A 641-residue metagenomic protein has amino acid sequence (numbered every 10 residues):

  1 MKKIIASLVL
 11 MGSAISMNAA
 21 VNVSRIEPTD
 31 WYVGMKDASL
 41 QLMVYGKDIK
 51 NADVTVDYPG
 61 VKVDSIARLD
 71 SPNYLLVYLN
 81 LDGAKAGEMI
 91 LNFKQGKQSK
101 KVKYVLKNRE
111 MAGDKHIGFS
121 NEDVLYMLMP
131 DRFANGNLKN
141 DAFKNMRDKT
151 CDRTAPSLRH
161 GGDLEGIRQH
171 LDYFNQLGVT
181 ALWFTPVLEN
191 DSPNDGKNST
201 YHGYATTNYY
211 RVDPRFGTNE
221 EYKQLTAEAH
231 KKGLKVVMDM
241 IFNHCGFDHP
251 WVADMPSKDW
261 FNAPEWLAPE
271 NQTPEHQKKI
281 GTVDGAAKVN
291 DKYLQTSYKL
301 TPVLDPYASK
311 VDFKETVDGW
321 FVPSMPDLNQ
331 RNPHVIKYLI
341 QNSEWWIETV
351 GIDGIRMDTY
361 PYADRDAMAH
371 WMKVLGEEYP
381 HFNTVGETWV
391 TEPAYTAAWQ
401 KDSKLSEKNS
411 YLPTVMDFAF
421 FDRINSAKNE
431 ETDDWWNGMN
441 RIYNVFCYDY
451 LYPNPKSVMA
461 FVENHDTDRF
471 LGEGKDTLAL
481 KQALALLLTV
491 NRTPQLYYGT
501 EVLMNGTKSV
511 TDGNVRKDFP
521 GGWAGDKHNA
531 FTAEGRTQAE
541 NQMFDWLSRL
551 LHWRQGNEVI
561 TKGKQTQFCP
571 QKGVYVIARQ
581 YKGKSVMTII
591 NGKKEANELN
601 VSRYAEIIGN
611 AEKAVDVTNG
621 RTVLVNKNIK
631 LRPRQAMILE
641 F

Functional and structural regions predicted by a protein language model:
M1-R25: Bacterial Sec-dependent N-terminal signal peptides
A20-K50, N108: Beta-strand/beta-sandwich contexts
K36-E88, F93-G96: Immunoglobulin-like IPT/TIG beta-sandwich domains and homologous Ig-like subdomains
K97-K101, V105-V124, N175, V502-F641: Carbohydrate-interacting/catalytic domains
L128, F174, F184, Y209 (+9 more regions): Conserved, mostly hydrophobic/aromatic
A134-E344, T349, M368-E377, T388 (+4 more regions): Substrate-binding/active-site clefts of carbohydrate-active enzymes
H244, N342-E344, E348-P453, K475-T477 (+7 more regions): Active-site-proximal helices and loops of the catalytic beta/alpha 8
P455-K475: Active-site clefts of carbohydrate-active enzymes
